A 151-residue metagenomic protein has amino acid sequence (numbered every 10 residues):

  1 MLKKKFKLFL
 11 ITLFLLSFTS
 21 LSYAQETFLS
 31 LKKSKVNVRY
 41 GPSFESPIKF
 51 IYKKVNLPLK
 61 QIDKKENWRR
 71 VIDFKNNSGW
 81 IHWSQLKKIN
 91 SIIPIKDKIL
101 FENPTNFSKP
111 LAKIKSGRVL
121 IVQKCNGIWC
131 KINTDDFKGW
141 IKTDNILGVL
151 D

Functional and structural regions predicted by a protein language model:
M1-L2, N56: Intrinsic structural disorder
L2-L10: Bacterial N-terminal signal peptides that target proteins for export
F9-S17: Bacterial N-terminal signal peptides
S22-Y40, F50-V55, I62-N103, F107-D136 (+1 more regions): SH3-family beta-barrel domains
P42-S46: Second-shell loop/turn segments in exported
